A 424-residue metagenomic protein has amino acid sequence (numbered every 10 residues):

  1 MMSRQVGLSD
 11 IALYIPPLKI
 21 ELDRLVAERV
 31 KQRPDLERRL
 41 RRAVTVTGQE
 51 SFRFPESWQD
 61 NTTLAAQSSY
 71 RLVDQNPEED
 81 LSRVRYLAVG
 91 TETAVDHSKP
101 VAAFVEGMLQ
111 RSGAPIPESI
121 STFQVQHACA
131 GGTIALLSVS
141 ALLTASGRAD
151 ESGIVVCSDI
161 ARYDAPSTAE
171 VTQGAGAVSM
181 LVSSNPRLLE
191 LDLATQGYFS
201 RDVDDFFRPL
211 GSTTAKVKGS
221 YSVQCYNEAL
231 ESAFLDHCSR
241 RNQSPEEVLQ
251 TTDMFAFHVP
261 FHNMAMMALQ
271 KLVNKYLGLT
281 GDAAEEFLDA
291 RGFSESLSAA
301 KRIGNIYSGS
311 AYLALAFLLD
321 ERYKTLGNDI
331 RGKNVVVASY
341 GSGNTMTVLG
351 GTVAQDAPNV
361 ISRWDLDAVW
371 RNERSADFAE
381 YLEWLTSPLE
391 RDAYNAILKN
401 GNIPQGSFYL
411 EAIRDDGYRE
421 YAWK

Functional and structural regions predicted by a protein language model:
M1-W58, S167-E228, S232-L235, M346-K424: Condensing-enzyme catalytic core mediating Claisen C-C bond formation in acyl metabolism
L8, W58-T133, S244-L272: Conserved beta-ketoacyl condensing-enzyme motif
Y14, G90-D96, Q126-G131, V156-R162 (+2 more regions): Acidic, glycine-rich active-site loops and adjacent beta-strand->loop/helix elements that engage anionic groups
L36-Q59, A94-S152, S158, K275-S310: Conserved catalytic cysteine-centered active-site region of acyl-thioester-dependent Claisen-condensing enzymes
R38, T62-N76, C225-Q243, A314-L318: Short, well-ordered amphipathic alpha-helical segments that serve as non-catalytic structural scaffolds within diverse
S146-S179: Flexible, glycine-rich active-site loops centered on histidine and acidic residues that chelate a metal or position
S220-V273, A299-G304: A conserved active-site cap/scaffold subdomain adjacent to cofactor or substrate pockets
A316-W370: Catalytic phosphate/nucleotide-handling subdomain of diverse soluble enzymes
